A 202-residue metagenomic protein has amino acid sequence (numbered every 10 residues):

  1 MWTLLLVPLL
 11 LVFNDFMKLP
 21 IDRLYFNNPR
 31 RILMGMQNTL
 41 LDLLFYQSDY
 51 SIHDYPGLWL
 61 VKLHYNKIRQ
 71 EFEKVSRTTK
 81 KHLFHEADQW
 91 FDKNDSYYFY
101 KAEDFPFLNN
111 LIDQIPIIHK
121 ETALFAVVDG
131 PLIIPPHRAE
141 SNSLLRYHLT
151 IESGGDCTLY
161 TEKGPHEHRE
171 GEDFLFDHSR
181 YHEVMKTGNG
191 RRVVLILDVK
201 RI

Functional and structural regions predicted by a protein language model:
W2-I115: Non-heme Fe(II)/2-oxoglutarate
I112-G130: A short glycine-rich, His/Asp/Glu-containing loop-to-beta-strand
V127-D129, E140-D156: Short, conserved beta-strand element in jelly-roll/cupin
I134-H137, C157-Y160, F176, H182-G188: Short beta-strand His + acidic residue motifs that chelate non-heme Fe in jelly-roll/DSBH and cupin folds
R146-T150, L175, G190-I202: A short hydrophobic beta-strand segment most commonly corresponding to one strand of the jelly-roll/cupin
T150-E170: A short beta-strand-loop-beta hairpin characteristic of the jelly-roll/cupin
G154, E183, K200-I202: Short coil/turn motifs at secondary-structure junctions
E167-Y181: Conserved metal-binding segment of the jelly-roll/cupin
